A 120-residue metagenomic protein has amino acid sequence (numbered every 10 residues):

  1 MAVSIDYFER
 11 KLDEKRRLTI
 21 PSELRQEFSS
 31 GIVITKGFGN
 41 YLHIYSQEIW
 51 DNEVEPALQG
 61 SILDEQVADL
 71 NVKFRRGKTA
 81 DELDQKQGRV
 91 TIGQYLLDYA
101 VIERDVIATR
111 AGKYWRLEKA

Functional and structural regions predicted by a protein language model:
M1-R10, E14-K15, E23-R89, Q94-A120: Flexible "stalk/tail and boundary" regions
